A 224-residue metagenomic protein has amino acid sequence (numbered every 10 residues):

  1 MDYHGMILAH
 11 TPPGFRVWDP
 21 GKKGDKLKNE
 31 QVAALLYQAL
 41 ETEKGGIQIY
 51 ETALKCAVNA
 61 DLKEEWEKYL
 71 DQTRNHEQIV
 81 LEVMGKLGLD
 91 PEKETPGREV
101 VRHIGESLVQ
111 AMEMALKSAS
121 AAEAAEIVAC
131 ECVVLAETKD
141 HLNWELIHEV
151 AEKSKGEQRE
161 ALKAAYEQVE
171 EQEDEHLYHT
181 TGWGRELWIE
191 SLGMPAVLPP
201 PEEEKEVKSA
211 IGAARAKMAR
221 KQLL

Functional and structural regions predicted by a protein language model:
D2-A34, E202-L224: Terminal targeting/low-complexity segments that flank the catalytic cores of oxidoreductases
I7-D19, E82-C132, A196-V207: Carboxylate-rich helix-loop segments that flank metal/cofactor sites and access channels in metalloenzymes
V17-A33, L87, A124-I127, R185-M194: Membrane-interacting alpha-helical segments
V32-K55, R102-E157, A164-E167, K221: Acidic/histidine-rich alpha-helical segments that form the ligand environment of transition-metal centers
Y37, K63-D71, T95, E131 (+1 more regions): Short, charged, amphipathic alpha-helical segments
N59-A60: Short loop-to-helix capping motifs
T73-V80: Short, well-structured hydrophobic secondary-structure segments
A129-K221: Preference for long, well-ordered alpha-helical segments
